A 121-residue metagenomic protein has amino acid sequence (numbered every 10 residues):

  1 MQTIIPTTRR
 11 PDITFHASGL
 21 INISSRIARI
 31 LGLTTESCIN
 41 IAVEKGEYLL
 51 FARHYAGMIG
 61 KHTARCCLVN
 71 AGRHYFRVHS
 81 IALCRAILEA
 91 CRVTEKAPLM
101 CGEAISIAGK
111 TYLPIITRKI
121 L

Functional and structural regions predicted by a protein language model:
M1-T3, R9, F15, V43-L121: Mature exported/compartmentalized surface modules and terminal targeting/interaction regions
P6-T8, T14-H16, G32-E36: Short, surface-exposed loop/turn motifs at beta-strand boundaries within globular domains
L20-G32, S80-R85: Short beta-strand-centered segments at strand-helix junctions
R29-Y48: Acidic (E/D-rich), amphipathic helical modules within compact regulatory domains
